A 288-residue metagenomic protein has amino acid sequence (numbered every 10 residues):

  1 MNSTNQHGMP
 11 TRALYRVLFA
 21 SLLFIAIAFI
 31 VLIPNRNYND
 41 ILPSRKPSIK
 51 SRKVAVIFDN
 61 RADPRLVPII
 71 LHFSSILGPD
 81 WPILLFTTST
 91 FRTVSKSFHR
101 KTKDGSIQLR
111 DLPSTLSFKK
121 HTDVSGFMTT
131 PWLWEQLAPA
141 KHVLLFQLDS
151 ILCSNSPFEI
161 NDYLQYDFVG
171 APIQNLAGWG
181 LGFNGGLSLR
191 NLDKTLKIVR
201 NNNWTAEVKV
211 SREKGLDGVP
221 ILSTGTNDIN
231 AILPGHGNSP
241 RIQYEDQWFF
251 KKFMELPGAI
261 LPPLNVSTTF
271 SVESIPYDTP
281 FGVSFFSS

Functional and structural regions predicted by a protein language model:
N2-L42: N-terminal signal-anchor transmembrane helix specifying type II single-pass membrane topology of secretory-pathway
S48-A62: A conserved hydrophobic helix/loop-capping motif in glycosyltransferases and polysaccharide synthases
P68-W81, R100-K101: Short, acidic, metal-binding catalytic loop of nucleotide-sugar glycosyltransferases
L85-K141, N155: Active-site-proximal specificity loops/subdomain of glycosyltransferases
L148-D149, N191: Generic structural signal for small/hydrophobic residues in well-ordered secondary structure, especially within
S150-G182: Conserved donor-nucleotide/metal-binding helix-loop-beta segment in metal-dependent transferases, i.e., the alpha-helix
G182-S288: Catalytic core and acceptor-binding pocket of nucleotide-sugar-dependent glycosyltransferases
